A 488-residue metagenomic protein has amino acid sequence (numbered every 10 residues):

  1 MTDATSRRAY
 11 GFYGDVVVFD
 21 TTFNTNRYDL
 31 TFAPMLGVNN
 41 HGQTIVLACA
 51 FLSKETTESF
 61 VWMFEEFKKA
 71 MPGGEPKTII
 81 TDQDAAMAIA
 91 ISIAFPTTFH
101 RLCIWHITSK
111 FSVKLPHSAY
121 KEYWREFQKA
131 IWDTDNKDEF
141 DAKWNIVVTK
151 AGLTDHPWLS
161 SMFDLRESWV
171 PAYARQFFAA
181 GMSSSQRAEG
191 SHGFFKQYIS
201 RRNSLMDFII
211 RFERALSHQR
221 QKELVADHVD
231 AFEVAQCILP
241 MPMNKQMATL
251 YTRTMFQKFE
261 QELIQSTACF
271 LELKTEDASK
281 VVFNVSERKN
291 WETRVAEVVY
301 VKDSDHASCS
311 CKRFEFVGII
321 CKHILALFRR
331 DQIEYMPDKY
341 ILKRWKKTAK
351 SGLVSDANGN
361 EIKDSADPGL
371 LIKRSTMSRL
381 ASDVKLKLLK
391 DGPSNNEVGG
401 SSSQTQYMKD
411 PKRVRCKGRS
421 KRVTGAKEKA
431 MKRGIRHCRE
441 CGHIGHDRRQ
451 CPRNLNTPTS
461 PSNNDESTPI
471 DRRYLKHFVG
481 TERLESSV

Functional and structural regions predicted by a protein language model:
M1-P34, V38-N39, W158-F163, K274-D277: Structured nucleic-acid-interacting core domains from mobile-element enzymes and related host factors, especially RNase
T5-S6, F23-N24, G37-H41, F51-L52 (+6 more regions): Conserved beta-strand elements of beta-rich interaction domains across eukaryotes, especially beta-propellers
V17-V18, P34-G37, I45-V46, F51 (+8 more regions): Beta-strand cores of modular interaction/reader domains in eukaryotic scaffold and signaling proteins, especially PDZ
F19-T21, T44, K77-D82, H106 (+4 more regions): Short, conserved catalytic/metal-binding motifs centered on acidic residues
N26-Y28, C49-P72: Active-site beta-loop-alpha junctions of metal-dependent nucleic acid enzymes, especially the RNase H-like/DDE
Q43, L47-C49, T78-A86, A90-Q128 (+2 more regions): Conserved beta-strand -> loop -> alpha-helix junction used to position metal-binding or nucleic-acid-contacting
F60, A86-I89, G318: Short, well-ordered alpha-helical microsegments
K68-P72, I93, K129-D138, A142-V488: Charge-rich, intrinsically disordered regulatory segments
